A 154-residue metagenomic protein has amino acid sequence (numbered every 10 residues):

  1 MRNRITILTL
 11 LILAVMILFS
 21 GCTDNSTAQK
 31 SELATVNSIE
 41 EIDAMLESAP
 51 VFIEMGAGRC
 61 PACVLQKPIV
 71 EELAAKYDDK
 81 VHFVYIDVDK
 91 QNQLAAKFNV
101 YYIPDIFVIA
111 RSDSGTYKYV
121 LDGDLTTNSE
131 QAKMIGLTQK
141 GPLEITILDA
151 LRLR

Functional and structural regions predicted by a protein language model:
M1-T27: Secretory targeting signatures
K30-P50: A short beta-strand-turn-helix
L33-V36, M55, A74, D78-Q93 (+1 more regions): Thiol-based oxidoreductase modules, predominantly thioredoxin-like and allied folds used for disulfide exchange
E40-E41, V64-Y77: Typically the conserved alpha-helix immediately C-terminal to a functionally engaged Cys/Sec in thioredoxin-like
E54-C60: Aromatic-flanked redox-active Cys/Sec active sites in thiol-based oxidoreductases, especially the WC-centered
C60-C63, I106: The canonical Cys-X-X-Cys-His
F98-S112: Structural micro-motif
V108-R154: Non-catalytic, surface beta->alpha helical segment in thiol-disulfide oxidoreductase systems
